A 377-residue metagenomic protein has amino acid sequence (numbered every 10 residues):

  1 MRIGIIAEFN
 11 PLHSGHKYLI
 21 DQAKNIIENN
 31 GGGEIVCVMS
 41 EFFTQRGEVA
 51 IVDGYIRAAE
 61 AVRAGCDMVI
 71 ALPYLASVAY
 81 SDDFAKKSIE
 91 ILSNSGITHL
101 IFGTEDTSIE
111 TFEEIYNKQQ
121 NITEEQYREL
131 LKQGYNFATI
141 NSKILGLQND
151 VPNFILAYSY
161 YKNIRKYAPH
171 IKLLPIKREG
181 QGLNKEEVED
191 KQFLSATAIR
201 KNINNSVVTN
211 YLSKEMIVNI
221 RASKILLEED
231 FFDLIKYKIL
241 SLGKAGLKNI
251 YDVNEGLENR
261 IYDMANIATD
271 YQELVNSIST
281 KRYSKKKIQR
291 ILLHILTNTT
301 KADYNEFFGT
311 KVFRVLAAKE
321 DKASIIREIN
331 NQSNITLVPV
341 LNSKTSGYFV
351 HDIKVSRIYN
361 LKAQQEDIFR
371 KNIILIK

Functional and structural regions predicted by a protein language model:
M1-R57: N-terminal catalytic cores of NTP/NDP-binding nucleotidyl/phosphoryl-transfer enzymes
K24, A58-V62, K162-R165, R200: Class I S-adenosyl-L-methionine
E28, V62, I89-S93: Non-catalytic positions within long, well-ordered alpha-helices that form the structural scaffold/packing of enzyme
G33, D67, T98: Short acidic/polar active-site loop segments enriched in Thr and Asp
A59-P73: A glycine-rich helix N-cap at a beta->alpha junction
A71-K377: Active-site cores that bind ATP or allylic diphosphates and position pyrophosphate for catalysis
